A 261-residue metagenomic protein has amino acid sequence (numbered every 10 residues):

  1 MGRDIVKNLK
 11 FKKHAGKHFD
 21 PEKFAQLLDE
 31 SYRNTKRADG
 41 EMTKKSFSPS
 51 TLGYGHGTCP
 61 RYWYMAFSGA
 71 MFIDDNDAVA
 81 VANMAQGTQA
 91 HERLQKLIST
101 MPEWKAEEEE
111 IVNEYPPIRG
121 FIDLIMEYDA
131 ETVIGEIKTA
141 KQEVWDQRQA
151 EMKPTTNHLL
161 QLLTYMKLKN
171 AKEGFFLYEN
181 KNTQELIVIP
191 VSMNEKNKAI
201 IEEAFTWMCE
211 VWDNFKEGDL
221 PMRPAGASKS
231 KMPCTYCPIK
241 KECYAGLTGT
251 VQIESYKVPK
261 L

Functional and structural regions predicted by a protein language model:
M1-I134, A140-Q147, L261: Metal-dependent nuclease catalytic cores that hydrolyze phosphodiester bonds in DNA/RNA, characterized by
L9-A25, M152, T164, L168-L261: Metal-dependent nuclease catalytic regions and adjoining charged, substrate-binding loops involved in nucleic-acid end
K138-T139, N180: Short, small-residue-rich loop/turn micro-motifs
Q147-K153: "Short basic amphipathic alpha-helical interaction patches in structured regions
P154-H158: Short, conserved glycine- and acidic-residue-centered signature motifs in active-site or ligand-binding loops
